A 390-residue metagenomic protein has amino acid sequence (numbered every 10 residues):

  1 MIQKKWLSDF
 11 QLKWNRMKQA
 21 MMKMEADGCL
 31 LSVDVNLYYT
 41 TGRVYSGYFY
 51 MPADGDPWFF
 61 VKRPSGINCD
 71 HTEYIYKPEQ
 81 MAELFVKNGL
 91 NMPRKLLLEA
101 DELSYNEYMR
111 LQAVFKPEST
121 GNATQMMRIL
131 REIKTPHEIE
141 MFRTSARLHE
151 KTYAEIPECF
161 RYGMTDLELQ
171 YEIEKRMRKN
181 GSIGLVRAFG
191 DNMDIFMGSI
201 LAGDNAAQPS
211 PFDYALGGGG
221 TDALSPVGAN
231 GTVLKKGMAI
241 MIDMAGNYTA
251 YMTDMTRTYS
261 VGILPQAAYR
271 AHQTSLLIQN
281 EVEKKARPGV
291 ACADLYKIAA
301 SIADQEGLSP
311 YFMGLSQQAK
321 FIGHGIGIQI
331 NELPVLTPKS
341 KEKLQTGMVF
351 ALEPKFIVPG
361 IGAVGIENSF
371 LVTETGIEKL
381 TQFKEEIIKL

Functional and structural regions predicted by a protein language model:
M1-L390: Active-site neighborhoods and metal-handling regions in enzymes and metal-associated proteins
